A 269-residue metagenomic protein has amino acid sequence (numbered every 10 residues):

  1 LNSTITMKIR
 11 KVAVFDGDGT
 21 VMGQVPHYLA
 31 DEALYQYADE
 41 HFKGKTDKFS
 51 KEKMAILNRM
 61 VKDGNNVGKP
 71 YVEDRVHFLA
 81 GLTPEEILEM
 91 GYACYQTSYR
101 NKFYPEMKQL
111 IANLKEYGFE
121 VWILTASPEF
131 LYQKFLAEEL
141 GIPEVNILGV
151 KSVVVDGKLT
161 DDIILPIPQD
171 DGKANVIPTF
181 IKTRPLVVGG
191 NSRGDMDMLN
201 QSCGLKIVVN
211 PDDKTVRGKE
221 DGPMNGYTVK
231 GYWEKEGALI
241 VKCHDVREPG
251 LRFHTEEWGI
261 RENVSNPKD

Functional and structural regions predicted by a protein language model:
L1-G17, L34, D269: Non-catalytic pre-domain segments flanking phosphatase-related domains
I5, R10, P84-W122, A126-D269: C-terminal cap/substrate-recognition subdomain and adjoining C-terminal extension of metal-dependent phosphatase-like
R10-H27, L199: Asp-based phosphoryl-transfer active-site loop
Q24-H27, E32-Y35, K134-F135, Q201: Short, solvent-exposed loop/turn and secondary-structure capping segments
P26-H27, A33-N101, P105, Q109: A metal-dependent, Asp-based hydrolase signature
